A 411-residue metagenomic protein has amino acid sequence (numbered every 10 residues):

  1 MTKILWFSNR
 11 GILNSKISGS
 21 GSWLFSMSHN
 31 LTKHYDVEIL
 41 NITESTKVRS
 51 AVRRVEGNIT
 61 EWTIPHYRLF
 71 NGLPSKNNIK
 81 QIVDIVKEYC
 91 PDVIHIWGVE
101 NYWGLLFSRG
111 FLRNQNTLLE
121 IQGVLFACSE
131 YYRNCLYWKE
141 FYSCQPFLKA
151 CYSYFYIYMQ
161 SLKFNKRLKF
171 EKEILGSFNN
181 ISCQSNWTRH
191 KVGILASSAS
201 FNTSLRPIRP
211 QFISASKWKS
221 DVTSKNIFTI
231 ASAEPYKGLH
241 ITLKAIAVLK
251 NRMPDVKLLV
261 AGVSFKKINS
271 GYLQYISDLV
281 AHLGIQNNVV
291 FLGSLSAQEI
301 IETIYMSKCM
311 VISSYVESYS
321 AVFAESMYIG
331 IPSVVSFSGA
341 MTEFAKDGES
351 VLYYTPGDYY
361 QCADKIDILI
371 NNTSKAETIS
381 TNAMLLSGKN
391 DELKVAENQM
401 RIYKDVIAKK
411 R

Functional and structural regions predicted by a protein language model:
M1-V48, G57-T60, E397, R411: N-terminal subdomain of nucleotide-sugar transferases
L5, K219-K237, L243-I246, L258-L259: Conserved donor-binding/catalytic core segment of Leloir-type glycosyltransferases
V86, S294, E302-S307: Short alpha-helical donor nucleotide-sugar binding micro-motif in glycosyltransferases
L125, F141-N180, H190: Membrane-proximal helix-turn-helix segments that form the acceptor-binding/catalytic region of lipid-linked
L273-L295: Nucleotide-activated donor-binding/catalytic signature segment of Leloir-type glycosyltransferases, i.e., the conserved
Y315: Aromatic "clamp/platform" in nucleotide-sugar-dependent glycosyltransferases that forms part of the donor/acceptor
P332-V335: Short hydrophobic beta-strand element within catalytic cores of glycosyltransferases and related nucleotide-activated
D347-G348, L352-Y359, I368-T373: Conserved acidic donor-binding segment of nucleotide-sugar-dependent glycosyltransferases
